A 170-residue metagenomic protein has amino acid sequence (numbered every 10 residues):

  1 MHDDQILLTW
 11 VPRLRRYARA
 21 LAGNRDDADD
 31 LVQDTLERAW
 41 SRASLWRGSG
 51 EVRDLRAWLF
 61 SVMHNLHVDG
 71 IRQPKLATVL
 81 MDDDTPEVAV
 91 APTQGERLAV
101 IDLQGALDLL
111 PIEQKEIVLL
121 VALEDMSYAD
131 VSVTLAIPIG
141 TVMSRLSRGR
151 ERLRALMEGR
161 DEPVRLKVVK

Functional and structural regions predicted by a protein language model:
M1-R16, D26-D29, W40, S44: A short, charge-rich alpha-helical start-of-domain segment used by transcription regulators
H2, V133-A136, E151-K170: C-terminal edge and immediately downstream basic/flexible tail or linker adjoining helix-turn-helix-like DNA-binding
L14, A28-A39, V62, V131 (+2 more regions): Short, small-hydrophobic-rich alpha-helical interface motif
N24, S127, A136-T141: Helix-turn-helix DNA-binding motif, specifically the short coil turn and the N-cap/start of the second
L36-W40, E51-Q73, L146, R150: Σ70-family region 2.3-2.4 aromatic/basic alpha-helix that recognizes the −10 promoter and nucleates DNA melting
L45, F60-D82, E96, A155: Arg/Lys-rich amphipathic alpha helix in sigma70-family domain 2
A77-Q104, S127, K167-V169: Internal acidic/polar
I117-V121: A short pre-motif secondary-structure segment
